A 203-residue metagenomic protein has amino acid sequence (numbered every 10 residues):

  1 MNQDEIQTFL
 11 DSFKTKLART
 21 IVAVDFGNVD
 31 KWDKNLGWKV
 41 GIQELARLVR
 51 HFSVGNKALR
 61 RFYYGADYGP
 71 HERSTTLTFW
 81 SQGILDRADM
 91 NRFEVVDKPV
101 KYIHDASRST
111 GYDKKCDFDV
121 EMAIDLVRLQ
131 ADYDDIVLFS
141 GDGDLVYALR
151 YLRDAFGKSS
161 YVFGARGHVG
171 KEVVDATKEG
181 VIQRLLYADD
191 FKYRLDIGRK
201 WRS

Functional and structural regions predicted by a protein language model:
M1-K114, S159, F163-V169: Domain-level signal for Mg2+-assisted phosphodiester chemistry and nucleotide/NA-binding surfaces in nucleic-acid
Q82, D86-S203: Nuclease catalytic cores that cleave nucleic-acid phosphodiester bonds, predominantly acidic two-metal-ion
